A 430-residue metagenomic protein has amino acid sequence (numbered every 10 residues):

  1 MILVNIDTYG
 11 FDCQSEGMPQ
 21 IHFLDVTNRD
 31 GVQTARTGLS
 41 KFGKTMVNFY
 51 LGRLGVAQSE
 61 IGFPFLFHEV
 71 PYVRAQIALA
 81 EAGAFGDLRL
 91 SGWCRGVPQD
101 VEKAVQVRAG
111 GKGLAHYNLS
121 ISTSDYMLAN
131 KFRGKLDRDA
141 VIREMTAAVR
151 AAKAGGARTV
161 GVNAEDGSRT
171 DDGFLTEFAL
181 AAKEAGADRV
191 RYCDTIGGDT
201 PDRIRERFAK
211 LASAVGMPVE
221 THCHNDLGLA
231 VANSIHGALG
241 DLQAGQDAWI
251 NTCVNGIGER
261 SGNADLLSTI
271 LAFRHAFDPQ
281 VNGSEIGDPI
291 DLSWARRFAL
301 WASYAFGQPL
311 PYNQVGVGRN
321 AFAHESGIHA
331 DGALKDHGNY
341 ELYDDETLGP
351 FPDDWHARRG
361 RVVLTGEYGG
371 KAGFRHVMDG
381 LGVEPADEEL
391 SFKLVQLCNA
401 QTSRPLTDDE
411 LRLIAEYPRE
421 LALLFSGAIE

Functional and structural regions predicted by a protein language model:
M1-P98, T365, G369, R375 (+1 more regions): N-terminal capping/small domains of soluble enzymes
I2-I21, D25-T27, L271-F273, F277-E430: A mid-to-C-terminal "edge-of-domain" accessory segment
I21-F23, Q33-V56, V73-A84, P98-M217 (+1 more regions): Alpha/beta enzyme core
V26-R29, G62-L66, W93-V97, S120-S124 (+4 more regions): Active-site beta-loop-alpha junctions enriched in small/polar residues
T37, G62, C94, S168 (+7 more regions): Hydrophobic alpha-helical scaffolding
T37-K44, E69, V97, R138-M145 (+10 more regions): Generic structural signal for well-ordered, non-membrane alpha-helical segments in soluble metabolic enzymes
T45, H68-V70, T170-D171, T200 (+3 more regions): Short secondary-structure boundary/hinge segments and terminal tails
I196-N339: Catalytic alpha/beta core domains of metabolic enzymes, predominantly
